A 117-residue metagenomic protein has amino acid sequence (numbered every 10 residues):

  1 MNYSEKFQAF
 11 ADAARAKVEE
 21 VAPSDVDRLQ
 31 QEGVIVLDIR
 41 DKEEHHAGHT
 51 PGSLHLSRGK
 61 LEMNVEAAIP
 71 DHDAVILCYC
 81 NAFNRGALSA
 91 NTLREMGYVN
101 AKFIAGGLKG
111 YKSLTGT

Functional and structural regions predicted by a protein language model:
M1-I35, K42-V75, N81-T117: Rhodanese-like catalytic fold shared by cysteine-dependent sulfurtransferases and DSP/PTP-type phosphatases
